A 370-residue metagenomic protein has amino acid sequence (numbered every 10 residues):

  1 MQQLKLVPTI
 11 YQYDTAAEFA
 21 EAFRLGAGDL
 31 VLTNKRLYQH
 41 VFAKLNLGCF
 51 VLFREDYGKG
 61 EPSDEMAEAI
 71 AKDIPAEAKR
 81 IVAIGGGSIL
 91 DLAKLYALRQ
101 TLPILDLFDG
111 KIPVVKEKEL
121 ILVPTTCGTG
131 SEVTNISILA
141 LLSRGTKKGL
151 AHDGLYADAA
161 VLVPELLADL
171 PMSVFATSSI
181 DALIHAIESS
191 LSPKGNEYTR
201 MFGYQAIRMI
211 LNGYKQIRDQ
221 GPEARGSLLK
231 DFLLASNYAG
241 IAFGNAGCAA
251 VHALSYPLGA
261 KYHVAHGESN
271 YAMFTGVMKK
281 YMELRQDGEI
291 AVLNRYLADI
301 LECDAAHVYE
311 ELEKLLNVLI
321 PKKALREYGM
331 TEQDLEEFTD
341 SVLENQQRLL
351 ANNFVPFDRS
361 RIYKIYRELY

Functional and structural regions predicted by a protein language model:
M1-R80, L325: ATP/NTP phosphate-donor binding region
D29-L30, K79-V82, E119-I121, D158-A160 (+2 more regions): Structural motif
Q39-H40, S88-A93, G130-V133, V251: Short glycine/serine/threonine-rich phosphate/pyrophosphate-binding segments that cradle anionic phosphate groups
V41-D106, I112, Q216-L228: N-terminal small/polar loop signature for handling phosphorylated ligands or for N-terminal nucleophile
T101-E197, G288-V292: A glycine/threonine-rich phosphate-anchoring loop and its flanking beta-alpha core in nucleotide/phosphate-binding
G154, A298-Y370: C-terminal charged capping/lid subdomain of soluble metabolic enzymes
S189, P193-K314: Active-site segments that bind and position negatively charged phosphate/pyrophosphate groups
